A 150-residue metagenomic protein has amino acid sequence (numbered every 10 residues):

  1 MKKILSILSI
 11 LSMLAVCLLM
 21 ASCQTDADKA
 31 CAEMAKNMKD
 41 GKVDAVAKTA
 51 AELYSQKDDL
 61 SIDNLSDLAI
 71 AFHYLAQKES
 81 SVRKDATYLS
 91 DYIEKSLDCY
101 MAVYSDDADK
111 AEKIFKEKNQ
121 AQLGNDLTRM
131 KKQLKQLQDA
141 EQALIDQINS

Functional and structural regions predicted by a protein language model:
M1-I10: Bacterial N-terminal signal peptides that target proteins for export
L19-S22: C-terminal motif of bacterial Sec signal peptides marking the signal peptidase cleavage site
Q24-D26: Bacterial signal peptide processing site
D28-A32, K36-S80, T87: Post-signal-peptide N-terminal segment of Sec-exported extracytoplasmic proteins
Y54-L65, A102-Q120: Flexible helix-coil transition and linker loops at the boundaries of alpha-helical arrays
L65-S66, A86-E94, E117, G124: Short, charged, amphipathic alpha-helical segments
D85-E112: TPR/TPR-like (Sel1-like) alpha-helical repeat modules
D109-S150: Terminal, low-structured helical/coil segments at or just beyond the last alpha-helical repeat
